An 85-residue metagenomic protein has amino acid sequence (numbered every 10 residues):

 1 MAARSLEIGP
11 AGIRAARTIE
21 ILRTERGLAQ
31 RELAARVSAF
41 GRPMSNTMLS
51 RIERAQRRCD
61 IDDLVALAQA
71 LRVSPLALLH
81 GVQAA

Functional and structural regions predicted by a protein language model:
M1-R26, L76: A short, Lys/Arg-rich alpha-helix, primarily the initiator
T24, A35, Q69: Alpha-helical residues within the helix-turn-helix
G27-R51: Short alpha-helical DNA-recognition segment
Q56, D60-A77: DNA major-groove recognition helix of helix-turn-helix/homeodomain DNA-binding modules
H80-G81: Phosphate-coordinating loops and pocket residues in cytosolic domains that bind phosphorylated ligands
A84-A85: Charged, helix-prone or intrinsically disordered regulatory segments positioned adjacent to compact structured domains
